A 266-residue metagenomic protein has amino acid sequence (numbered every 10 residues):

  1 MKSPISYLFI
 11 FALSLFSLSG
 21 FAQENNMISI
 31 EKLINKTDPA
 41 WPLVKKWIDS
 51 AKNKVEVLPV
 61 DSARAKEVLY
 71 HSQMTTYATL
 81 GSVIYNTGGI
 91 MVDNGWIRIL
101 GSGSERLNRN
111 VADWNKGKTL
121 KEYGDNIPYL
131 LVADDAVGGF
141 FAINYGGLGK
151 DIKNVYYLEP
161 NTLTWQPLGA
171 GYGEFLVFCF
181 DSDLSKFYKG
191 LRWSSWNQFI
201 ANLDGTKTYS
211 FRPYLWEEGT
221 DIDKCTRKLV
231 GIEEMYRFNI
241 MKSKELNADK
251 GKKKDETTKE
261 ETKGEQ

Functional and structural regions predicted by a protein language model:
M1-N25: Bacterial Sec-dependent N-terminal signal peptides
L13-L15, G20, C179, L203 (+1 more regions): Prokaryotic Sec-type signal peptides and long signal-anchor helices with extended Leu/Ile/Val-rich h-regions
S14-L15, A136, T162: Short, glycine/serine-rich, charged loops/turns that create anion-binding and catalytic segments at active sites
S14-S19, L184, E217-G219, K244: N-terminal processing/targeting junctions
E24-L148, Q198-Q266: A surface-exposed partner-binding patch
L33, T37, W165-L168, K189-R192: Intrinsic-disorder-associated interaction segments
D151-Y188: Compact, glycine/acidic-enriched structural inserts
F175-P213: Short aromatic loop motif centered on NTY/YTY
